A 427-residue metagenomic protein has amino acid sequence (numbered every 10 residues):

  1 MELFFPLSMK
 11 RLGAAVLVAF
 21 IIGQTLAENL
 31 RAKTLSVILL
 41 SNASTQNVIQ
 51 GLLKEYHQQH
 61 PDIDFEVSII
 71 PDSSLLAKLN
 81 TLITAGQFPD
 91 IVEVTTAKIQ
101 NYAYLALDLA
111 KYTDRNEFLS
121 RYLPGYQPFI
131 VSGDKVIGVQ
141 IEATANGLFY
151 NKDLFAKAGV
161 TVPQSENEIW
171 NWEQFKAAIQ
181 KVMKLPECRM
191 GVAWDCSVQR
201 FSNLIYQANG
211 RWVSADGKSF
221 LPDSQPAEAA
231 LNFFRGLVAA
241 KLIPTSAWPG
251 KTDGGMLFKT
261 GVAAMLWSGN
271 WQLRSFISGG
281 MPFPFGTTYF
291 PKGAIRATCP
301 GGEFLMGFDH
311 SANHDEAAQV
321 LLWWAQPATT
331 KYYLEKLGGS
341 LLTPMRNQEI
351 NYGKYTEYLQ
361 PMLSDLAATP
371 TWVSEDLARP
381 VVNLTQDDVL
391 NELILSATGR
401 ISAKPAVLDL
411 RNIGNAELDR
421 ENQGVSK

Functional and structural regions predicted by a protein language model:
G51-Y122, I137-G138, K157-G159, L257 (+2 more regions): Extracytoplasmic "Venus flytrap"/periplasmic binding protein-like
D90, F118-L154, Q180, R189-M190 (+3 more regions): A structural signal for short loop-to-beta-strand junctions that line the ligand-binding cleft of periplasmic/secreted
T95-G147, E173-K176, L204, P282 (+2 more regions): Hinge/lid segment of periplasmic solute-binding proteins
A110-Y122, Q164-E168, M190, G210-A229 (+3 more regions): Short, solvent-exposed loop/beta-turn-alpha elements that line the ligand-binding surface or hinge of extracytoplasmic
V131, Q360-G414: C-terminal capping/gating helix-and-loop segments adjacent to ligand/active sites or protein-protein/ligand interfaces
K135-I141, N146, A156, E173-F220 (+2 more regions): Extracytoplasmic/periplasmic solute-binding protein
I179-K181, G217-W248, F290: Glycine-centered hinge/linker elements that transmit conformational signals in sensory and ligand-binding systems
W271-R274, E303-N383, G424-K427: Mature extracytoplasmic/periplasmic domains
